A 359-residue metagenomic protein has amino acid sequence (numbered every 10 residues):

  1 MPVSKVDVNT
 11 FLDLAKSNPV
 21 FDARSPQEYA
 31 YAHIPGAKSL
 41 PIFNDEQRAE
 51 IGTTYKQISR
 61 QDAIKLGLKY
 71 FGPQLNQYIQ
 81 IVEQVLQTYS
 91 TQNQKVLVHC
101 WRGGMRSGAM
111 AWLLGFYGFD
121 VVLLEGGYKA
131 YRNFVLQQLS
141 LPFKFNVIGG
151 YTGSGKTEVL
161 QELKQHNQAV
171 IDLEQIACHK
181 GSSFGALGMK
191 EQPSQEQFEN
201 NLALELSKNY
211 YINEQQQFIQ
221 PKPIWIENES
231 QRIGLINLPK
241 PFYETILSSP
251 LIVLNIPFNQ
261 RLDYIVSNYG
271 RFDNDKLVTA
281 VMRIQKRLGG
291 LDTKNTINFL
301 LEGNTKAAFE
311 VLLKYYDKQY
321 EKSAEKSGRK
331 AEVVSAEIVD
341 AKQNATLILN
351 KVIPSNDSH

Functional and structural regions predicted by a protein language model:
M1-P35, A63, L136-S140, F145-G149: Flexible, polar/low-complexity N-terminal or interdomain linker segments that lie immediately upstream of folded
V20-R24, A37-L40, I171-D172, W225: Short hydrophobic beta-strand that contains or immediately precedes a catalytic carboxylate
A30-N76, Q80: Glycine/alanine-rich phosphate-binding loops at beta-alpha junctions
K65-E125: Catalytic cysteine-centered active loop of the rhodanese-like fold, especially the PTP/DSP P-loop
M105-R106, N146-Q165: Glycine-rich phosphate-binding P-loop
F119-R132, D172-A177: A short glycine-rich beta-strand->turn/loop micro-motif centered on a GG-aromatic cluster
Q165-E244: Conserved nucleotide-sensing/catalytic segment adjacent to the nucleotide-binding pocket in NTP-handling enzymes
T245-L251, N255-H359: Conserved NTP phosphate-binding and transfer environment spanning the P-loop NTPase/kinase superfamily
